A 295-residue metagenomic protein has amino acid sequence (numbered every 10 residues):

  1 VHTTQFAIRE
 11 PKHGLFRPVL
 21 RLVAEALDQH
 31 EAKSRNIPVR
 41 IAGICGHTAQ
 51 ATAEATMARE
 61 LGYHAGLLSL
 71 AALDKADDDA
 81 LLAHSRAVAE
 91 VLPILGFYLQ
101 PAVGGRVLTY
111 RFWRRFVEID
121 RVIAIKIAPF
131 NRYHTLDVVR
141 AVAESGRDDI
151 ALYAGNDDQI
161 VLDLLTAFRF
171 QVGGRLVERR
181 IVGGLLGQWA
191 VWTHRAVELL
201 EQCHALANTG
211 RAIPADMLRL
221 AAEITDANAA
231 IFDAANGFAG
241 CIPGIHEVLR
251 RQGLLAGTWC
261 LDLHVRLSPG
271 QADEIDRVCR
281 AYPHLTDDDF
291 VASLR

Functional and structural regions predicted by a protein language model:
V1-W113, H264, D289-A292: Active-site beta->alpha loop and helix N-cap motifs at the rims of alpha/beta catalytic domains
V19, F116, I275-D276: A structural signal for short hydrophobic/aromatic patches embedded in well-ordered alpha helices
V23, L27, E31, V142-A143 (+2 more regions): Hydrophobic, Leu/Ile/Phe/Ala-enriched alpha-helical segments that form helix-helix packing faces
A26, Q202, R251: Active-site catalytic microenvironments for nucleophilic, acid-base chemistry
D28, A32-S34, E144-I150, A207 (+3 more regions): Structural alpha-beta junctions
A87-E90, L95, Q100-C241: Catalytic alpha/beta core domains of metabolic enzymes, predominantly
D226-R295: C-terminal extensions of enzymes
